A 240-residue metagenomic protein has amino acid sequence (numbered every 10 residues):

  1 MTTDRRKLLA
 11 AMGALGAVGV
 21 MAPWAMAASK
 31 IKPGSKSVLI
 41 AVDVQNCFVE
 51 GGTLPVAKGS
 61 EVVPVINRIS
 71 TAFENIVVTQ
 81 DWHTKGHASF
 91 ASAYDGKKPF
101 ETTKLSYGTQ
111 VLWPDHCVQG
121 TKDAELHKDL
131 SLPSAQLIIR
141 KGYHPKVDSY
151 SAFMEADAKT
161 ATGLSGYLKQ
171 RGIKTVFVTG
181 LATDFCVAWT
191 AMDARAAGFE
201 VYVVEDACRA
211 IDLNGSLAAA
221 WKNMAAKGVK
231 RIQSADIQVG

Functional and structural regions predicted by a protein language model:
M1, P23-A41, Q45-F48: C-terminal segment of N-terminal export signals and the immediately downstream linker at the start of the mature
K7-A27: N-terminal export signals
V49-K58: Acidic/histidine-rich helix-loop elements that form or flank divalent-metal/phosphate-binding sites at the catalytic
P64-T175: Active-site alpha/beta core segments
V77-Q80, Y202-A207: Short internal beta-strands
S131-L132, G215-G240: Structural recognition of alpha->loop->beta junctions
A188-A196: Histidine-anchored nucleotide/phosphate-binding helix
E205-L217: Short, flexible loop segments at boundaries between secondary-structure elements
